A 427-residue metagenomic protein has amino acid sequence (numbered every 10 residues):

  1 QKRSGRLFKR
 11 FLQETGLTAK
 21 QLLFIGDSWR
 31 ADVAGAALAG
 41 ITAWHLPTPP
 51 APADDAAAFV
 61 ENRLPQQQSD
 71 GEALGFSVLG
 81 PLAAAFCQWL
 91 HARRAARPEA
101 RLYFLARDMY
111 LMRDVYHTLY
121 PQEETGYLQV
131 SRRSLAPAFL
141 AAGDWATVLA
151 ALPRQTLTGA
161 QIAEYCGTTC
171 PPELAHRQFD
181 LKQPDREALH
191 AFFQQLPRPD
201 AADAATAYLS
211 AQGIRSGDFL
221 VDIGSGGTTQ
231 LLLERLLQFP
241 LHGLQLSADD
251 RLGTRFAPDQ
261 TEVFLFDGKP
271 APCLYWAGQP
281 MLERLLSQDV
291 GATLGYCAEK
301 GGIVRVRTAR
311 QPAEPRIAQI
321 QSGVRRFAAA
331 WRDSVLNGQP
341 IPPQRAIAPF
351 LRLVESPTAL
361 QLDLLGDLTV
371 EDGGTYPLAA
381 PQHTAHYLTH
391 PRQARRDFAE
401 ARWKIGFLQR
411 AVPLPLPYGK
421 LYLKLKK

Functional and structural regions predicted by a protein language model:
G5-D32: Conserved Lys-Pro-Asp/Glu-containing loop-to-beta segment of HAD-superfamily phosphomonoesterases, centered on
L7-Q13, A57-E61, F139-A150, F256-E262: Short, surface-exposed amphipathic charged segments that create phosphate/polyanion-binding patches used for binding
D27-A43, T229-Q230: Acidic, divalent-metal-coordinating active-site segment for phosphoryl/phosphodiester hydrolysis, typified by short
L38, T42-H45, P49-E72: C-terminal cap/substrate-recognition subdomain and adjoining C-terminal extension of metal-dependent phosphatase-like
Q67, G71-F86, P137-A146, I162-K427: Long, contiguous domain-sized segments
W89-A92: Conserved helicase/translocase motor-coupling segment
E99-A106, D218-V221: Short glycine-rich phosphate-binding loop at a beta-alpha junction
Q122-Y165: Long, charge-dense
